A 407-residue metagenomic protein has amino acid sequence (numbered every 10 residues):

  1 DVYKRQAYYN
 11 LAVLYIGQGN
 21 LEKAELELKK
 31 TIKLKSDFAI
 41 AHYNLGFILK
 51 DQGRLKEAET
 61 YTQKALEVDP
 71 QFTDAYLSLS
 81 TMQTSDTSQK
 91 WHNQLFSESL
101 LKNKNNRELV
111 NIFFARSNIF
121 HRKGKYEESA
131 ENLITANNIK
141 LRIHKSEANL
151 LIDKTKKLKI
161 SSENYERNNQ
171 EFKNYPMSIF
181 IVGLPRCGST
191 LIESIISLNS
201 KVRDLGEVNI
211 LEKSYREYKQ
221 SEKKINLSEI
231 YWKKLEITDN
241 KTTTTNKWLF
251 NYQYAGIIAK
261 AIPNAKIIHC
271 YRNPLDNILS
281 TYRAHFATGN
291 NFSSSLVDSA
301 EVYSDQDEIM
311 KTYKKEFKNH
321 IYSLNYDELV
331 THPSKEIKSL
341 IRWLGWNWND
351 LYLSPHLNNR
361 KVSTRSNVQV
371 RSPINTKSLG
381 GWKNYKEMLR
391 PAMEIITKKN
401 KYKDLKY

Functional and structural regions predicted by a protein language model:
D1-Y3: Short, small-residue-biased leader/transition segments that mark boundaries at the very start of proteins
Y9-G17, I40-F47, D74-T81, F114: Conserved alpha-helical positions within TPR/SEL1-like repeat arrays
I16-K30, D51-K64, D86-S99: Structural signature of tandem alpha-helical TPR/SEL1-like repeats, specifically the intra-repeat loop/turn
Y61, S80, H92-N103, F113-I179 (+4 more regions): PAPS-dependent sulfotransferases, especially Golgi type II membrane carbohydrate sulfotransferases
F172-K260: Phosphate-binding active sites in nucleotide-utilizing proteins
I258-T281: Conserved phosphate-donor/acceptor-positioning beta-strand/loop module used by diverse small-molecule
